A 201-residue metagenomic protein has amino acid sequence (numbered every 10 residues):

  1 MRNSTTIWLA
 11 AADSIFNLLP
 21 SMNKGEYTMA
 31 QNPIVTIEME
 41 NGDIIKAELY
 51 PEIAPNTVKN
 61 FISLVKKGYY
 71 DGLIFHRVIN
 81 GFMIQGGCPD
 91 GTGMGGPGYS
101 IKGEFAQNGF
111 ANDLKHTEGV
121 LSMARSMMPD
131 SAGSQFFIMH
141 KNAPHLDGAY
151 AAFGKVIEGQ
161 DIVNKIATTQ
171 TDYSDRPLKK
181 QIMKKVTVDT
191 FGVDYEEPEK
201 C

Functional and structural regions predicted by a protein language model:
S14, P20-C201: Cyclophilin-like peptidyl-prolyl cis-trans isomerases
